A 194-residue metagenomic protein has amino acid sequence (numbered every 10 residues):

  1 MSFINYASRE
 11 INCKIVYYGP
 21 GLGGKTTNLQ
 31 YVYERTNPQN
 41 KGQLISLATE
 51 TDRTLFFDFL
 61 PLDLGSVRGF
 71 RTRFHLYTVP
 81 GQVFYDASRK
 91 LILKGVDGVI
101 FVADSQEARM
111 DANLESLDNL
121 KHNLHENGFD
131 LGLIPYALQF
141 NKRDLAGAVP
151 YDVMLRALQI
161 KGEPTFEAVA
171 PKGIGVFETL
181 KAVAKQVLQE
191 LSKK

Functional and structural regions predicted by a protein language model:
M1, V32, F59-D63, L117-H125: Short, well-ordered amphipathic alpha-helices
S2-E50: Conserved G1/Walker A P-loop phosphate-binding module
S8, D52-L55, G65-F70, K90-G95 (+2 more regions): Conserved catalytic network of the ASCE P-loop NTPase/AAA+ motor domain
I45-F84: Switch I (G2) and immediately adjacent beta-strands of P-loop GTPase domains
L76-T78, I100-D104, L138-N141, E167: Conserved beta-strand segments of the P-loop GTPase G domain that flank and frequently precede/overlap
Q82-V83, G95-D118, E126-L131, R143-A148: Conserved Switch II/interswitch segment of TRAFAC-class P-loop GTPases
A137, D144-K194: Canonical P-loop GTPase G-domain recognition
